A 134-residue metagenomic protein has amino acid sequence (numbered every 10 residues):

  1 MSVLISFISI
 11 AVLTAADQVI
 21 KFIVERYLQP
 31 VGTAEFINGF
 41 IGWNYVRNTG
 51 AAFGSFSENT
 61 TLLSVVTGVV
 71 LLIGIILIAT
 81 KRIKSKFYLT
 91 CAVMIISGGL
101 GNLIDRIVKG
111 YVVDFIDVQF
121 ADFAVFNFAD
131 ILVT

Functional and structural regions predicted by a protein language model:
M1-T134: Alpha-helical transmembrane bundles and membrane-interface segments of multipass inner-membrane proteins
